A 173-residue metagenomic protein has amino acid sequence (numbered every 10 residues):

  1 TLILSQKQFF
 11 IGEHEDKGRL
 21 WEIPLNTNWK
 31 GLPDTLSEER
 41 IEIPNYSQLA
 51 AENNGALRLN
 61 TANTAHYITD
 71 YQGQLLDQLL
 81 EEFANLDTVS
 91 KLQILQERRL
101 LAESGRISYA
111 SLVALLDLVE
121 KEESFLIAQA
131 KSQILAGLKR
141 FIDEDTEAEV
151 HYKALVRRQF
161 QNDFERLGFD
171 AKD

Functional and structural regions predicted by a protein language model:
T1-D173: Non-catalytic accessory/interaction domains
